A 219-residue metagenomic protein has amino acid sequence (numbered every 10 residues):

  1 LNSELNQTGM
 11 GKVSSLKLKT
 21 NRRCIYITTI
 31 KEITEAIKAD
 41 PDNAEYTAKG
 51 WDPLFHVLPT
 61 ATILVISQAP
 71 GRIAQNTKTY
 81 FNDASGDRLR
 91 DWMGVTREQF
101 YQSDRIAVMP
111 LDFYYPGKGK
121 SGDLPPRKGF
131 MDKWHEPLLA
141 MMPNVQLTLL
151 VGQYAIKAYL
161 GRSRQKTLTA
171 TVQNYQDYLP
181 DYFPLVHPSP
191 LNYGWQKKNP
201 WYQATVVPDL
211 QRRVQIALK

Functional and structural regions predicted by a protein language model:
K12-S85, Q215-K219: Active-site and ligand/interface coordination hotspots across diverse enzymes and nucleic-acid-associated assemblies
S15-E35, P41-E45, D112-K219: Glycine/proline-rich loop-helix segments at beta-alpha junctions forming the active-site rim of enzyme cores
G50-P59, D87-F100, L139-A140, N174-Q176: Short amphipathic alpha-helices and their capping/turn segments at secondary-structure boundaries
D52, K78-T79, M109, S189 (+1 more regions): Flexible, active-site-adjacent loop/turn segments at secondary-structure boundaries
T60, S103-R105, L179: A structure-centric signal for secondary-structure junctions around beta-strands
V65, I106-V108, Y182-P184: Conserved beta-strand scaffold positions in the cores of enzyme catalytic domains, especially in NTP/NDP-utilizing
T79-P126: Short, surface-exposed acidic-centric catalytic microdomains
